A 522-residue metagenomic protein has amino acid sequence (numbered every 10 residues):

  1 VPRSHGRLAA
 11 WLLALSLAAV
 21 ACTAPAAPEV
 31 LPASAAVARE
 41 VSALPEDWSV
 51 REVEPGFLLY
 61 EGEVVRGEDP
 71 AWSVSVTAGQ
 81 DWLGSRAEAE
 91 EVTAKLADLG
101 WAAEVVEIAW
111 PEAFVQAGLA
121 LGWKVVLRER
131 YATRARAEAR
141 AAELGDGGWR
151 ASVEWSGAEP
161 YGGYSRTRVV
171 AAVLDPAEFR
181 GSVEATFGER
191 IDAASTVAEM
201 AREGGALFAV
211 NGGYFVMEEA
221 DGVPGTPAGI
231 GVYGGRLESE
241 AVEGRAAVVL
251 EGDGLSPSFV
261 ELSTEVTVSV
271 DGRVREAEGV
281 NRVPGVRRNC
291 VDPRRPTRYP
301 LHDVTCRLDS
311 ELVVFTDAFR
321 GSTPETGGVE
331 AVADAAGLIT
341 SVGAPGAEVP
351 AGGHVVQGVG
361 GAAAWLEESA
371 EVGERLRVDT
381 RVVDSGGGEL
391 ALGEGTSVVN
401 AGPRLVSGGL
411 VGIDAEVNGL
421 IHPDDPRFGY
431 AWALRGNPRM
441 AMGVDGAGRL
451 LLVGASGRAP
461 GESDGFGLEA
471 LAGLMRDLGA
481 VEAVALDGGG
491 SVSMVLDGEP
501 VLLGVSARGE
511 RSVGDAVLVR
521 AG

Functional and structural regions predicted by a protein language model:
V1-L12: Bacterial N-terminal signal peptides that target proteins for export
A10-V20: Bacterial N-terminal signal peptides
C22-G522: Gly/Ser/Thr/Pro-rich low-complexity, intrinsically disordered segments
